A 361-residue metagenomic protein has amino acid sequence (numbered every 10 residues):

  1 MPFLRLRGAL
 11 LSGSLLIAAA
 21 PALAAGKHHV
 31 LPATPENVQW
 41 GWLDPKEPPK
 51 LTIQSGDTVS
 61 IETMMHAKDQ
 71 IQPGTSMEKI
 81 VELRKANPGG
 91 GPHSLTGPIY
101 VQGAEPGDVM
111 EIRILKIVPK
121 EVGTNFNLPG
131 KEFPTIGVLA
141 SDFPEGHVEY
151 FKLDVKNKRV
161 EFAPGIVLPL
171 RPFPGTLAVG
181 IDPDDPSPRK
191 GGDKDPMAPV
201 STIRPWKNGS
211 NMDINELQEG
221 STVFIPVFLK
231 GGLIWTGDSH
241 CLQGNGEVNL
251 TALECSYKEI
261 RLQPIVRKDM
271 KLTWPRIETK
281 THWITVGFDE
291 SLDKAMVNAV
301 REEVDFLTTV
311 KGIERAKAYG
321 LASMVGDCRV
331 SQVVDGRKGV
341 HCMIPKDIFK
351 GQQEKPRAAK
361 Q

Functional and structural regions predicted by a protein language model:
A9-P21: Bacterial N-terminal signal peptides
H28-N87: N-terminal, Lys/Arg-enriched amphipathic/low-complexity engagement segments that precede the first folded domain
T34-D44, P88-T96, V200-N208: Short, structured beta-strand/loop micro-motifs enriched in basic residues and often containing a Trp
I61, V109-I112, I225: A generic structural signal for residues embedded in beta-strands
M64-E78, I117-L128, G231-C241, S331-V334: Short, Lys/Arg- and Gly-enriched loop/turn segments at beta-strand edges
K116-L217: Intrinsically disordered, low-complexity linker/loop segments enriched in Gly/Pro and charged/polar residues
L170-T176, I181-D293, V304: Conserved mixed alpha/beta catalytic, RNA-binding, or beta-rich assembly cores of soluble enzyme, regulatory
